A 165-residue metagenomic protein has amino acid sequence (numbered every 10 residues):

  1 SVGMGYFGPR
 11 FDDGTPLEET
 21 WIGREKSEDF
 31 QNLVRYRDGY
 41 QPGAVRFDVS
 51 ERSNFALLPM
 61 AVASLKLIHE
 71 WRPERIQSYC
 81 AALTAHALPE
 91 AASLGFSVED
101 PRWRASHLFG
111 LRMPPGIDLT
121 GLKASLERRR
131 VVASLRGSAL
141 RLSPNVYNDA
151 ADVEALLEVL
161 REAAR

Functional and structural regions predicted by a protein language model:
S1-N32: Active-site PLP attachment segment
V2, L58-A61, L119, V153: A general structural signal for well-ordered alpha-helical segments in protein cores
G8-R10, S64-L67, A163: Active-site catalytic microenvironments for nucleophilic, acid-base chemistry
Y40-L88: Structural signature of PLP-dependent enzymes
A44, R104-L108, G137-A139: Short, solvent-exposed beta-strand edge segments and adjacent coil->beta transition regions
P73, S78-A85, A91-S125, R129: Conserved PLP-binding catalytic core of the aspartate aminotransferase-like
G116-R165: PLP-dependent enzyme catalytic core of the Aspartate aminotransferase-like
